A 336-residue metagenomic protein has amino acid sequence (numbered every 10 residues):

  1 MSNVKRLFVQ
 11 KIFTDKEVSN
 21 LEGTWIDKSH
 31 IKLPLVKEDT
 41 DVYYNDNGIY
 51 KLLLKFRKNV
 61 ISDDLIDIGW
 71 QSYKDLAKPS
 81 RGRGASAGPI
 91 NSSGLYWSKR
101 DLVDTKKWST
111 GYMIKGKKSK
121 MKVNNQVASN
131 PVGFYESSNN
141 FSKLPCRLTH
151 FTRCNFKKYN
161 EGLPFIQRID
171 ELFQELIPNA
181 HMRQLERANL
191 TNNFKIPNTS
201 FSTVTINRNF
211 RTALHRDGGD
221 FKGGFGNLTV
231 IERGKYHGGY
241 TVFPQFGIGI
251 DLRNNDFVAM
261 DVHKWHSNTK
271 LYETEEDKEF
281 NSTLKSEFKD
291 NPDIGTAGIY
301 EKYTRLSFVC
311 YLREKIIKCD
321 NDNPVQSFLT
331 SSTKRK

Functional and structural regions predicted by a protein language model:
M1-G224, L228, I250, Y272-K278 (+1 more regions): Fe(II)/2-oxoglutarate oxygenase catalytic core
G223-E232, D256-A259: Contiguous, well-ordered alpha-helical segments that form the cores/surfaces of helical PPI scaffolds
I231-R253: A short beta-strand-loop-beta hairpin characteristic of the jelly-roll/cupin
Y236, W265-S267, E314-K315: Short Gly/Pro-enriched loop/turn and capping motifs at secondary-structure junctions
G239, N268-T269, C319-D320: Short helix/loop capping segments that flank catalytic or ligand/cofactor-binding pockets
P244, V262-H266, D277-F280: Catalytic or ion-translocation cores adjacent to nucleophile or general acid/base/metal-coordination motifs in diverse
I250-W265: Conserved metal-binding segment of the jelly-roll/cupin
L284-K285: Short, well-ordered beta-strand elements within core beta-sheets of diverse protein domains
